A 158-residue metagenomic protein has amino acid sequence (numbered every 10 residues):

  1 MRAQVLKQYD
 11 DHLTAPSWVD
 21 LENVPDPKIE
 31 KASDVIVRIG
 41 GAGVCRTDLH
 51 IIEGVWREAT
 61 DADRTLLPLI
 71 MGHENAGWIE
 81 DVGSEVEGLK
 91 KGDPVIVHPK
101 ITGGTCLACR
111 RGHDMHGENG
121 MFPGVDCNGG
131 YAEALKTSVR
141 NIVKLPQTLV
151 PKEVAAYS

Functional and structural regions predicted by a protein language model:
M1-R2: Extreme N-terminal starter segment of soluble prokaryotic enzymes
V5-I29, R46-D81, I96, D114-N128: N-terminal glycine-rich cofactor-binding segment
T14-W18, K90, Y157: Short glycine/proline-enriched turns and hinge-like loops at secondary-structure junctions
P25-G43, R57-L107, N141-L149: Glycine-rich beta-strand-centered segment in the early N-terminal region that forms part of a ligand/cofactor-binding
R64-L66, H73, G103-S158: NAD(P)H dinucleotide-binding glycine-rich loop of Rossmann-like/cofactor-binding domains, especially the beta1-alpha1
